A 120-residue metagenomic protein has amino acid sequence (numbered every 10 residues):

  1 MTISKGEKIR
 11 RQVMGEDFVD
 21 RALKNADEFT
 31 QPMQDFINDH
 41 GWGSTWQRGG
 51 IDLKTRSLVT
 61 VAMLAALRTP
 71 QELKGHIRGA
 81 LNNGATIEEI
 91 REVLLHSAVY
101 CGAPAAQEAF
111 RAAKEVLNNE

Functional and structural regions predicted by a protein language model:
M1-T55, N82, A106-E120: Acidic, glycine/proline-rich low-complexity segments that act as flexible tails and inter-domain linkers
E16, S44, M63, T69 (+1 more regions): Gly/Ser/Thr-rich helix-start
F29, A65-A66, N83, H96-A103 (+1 more regions): A short structural micro-motif
I37-G41, L58-M63, V93-A98, A109: Short alpha-helical scaffolding segments that buttress acidic/His motifs in well-ordered protein cores
L58, A65-R91: Mid-chain, well-packed structural core segment of small domains
T69-H76, S97-A112: Short amphipathic alpha-helical segments at helix boundaries and their inter-helical linkers
